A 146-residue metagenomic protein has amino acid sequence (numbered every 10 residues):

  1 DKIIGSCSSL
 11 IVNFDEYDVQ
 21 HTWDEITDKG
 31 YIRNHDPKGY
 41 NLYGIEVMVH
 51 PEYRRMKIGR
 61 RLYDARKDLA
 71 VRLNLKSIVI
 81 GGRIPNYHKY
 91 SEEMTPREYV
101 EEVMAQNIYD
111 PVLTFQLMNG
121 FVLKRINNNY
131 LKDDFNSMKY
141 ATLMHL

Functional and structural regions predicted by a protein language model:
K2-G5: Glycine-rich acetyl-CoA-binding "A-motif" of GNAT/NAT acetyltransferases
C7-E46, D64, I84-Y109, L117 (+2 more regions): Conserved acyl-donor/pantetheine-binding loop and adjacent beta-alpha core of acyl/acetyltransferases and related
D36-K38, V71-N74: Short helix-terminating capping/connector loops at secondary-structure junctions
E46-M48, L143: Short aromatic/hydrophobic contact patches that present stacked aromatics for nucleic-acid/ligand binding
V49, R55-V71, S77-I80: Conserved acetyl-CoA-binding loop-helix of GNAT-fold acetyltransferases
E52-R54, K132-D133: A generic structural signal for short coil/turn motifs at secondary-structure boundaries
M138-M144: Short hydrophobic/aromatic beta-strand or adjacent loop that forms the aromatic wall/cage of a ligand/substrate-binding
